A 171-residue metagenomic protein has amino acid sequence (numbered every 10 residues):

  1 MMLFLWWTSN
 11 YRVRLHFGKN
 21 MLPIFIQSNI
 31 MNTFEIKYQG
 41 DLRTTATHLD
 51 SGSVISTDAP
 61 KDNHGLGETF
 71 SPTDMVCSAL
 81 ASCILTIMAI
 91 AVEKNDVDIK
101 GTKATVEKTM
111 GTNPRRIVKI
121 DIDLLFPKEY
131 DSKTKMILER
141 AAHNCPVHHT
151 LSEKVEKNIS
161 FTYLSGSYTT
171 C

Functional and structural regions predicted by a protein language model:
M1-M2, M21: Methionine residue identity
W6-W7: Tryptophan (W) side chains
P23-S78, A89-C171: Extended beta-strand/beta-hairpin segments
C83-I84: Alpha-helical metal-binding/catalytic segments enriched in His/Glu/Asp
